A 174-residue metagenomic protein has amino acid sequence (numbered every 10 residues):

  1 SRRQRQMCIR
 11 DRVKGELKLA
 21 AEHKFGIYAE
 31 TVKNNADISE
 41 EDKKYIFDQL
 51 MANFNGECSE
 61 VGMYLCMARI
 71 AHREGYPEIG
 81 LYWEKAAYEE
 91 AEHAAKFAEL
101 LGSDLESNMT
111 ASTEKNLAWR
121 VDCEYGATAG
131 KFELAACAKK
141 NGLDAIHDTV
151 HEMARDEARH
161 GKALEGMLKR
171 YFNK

Functional and structural regions predicted by a protein language model:
S1-D11: Single conserved hydrophobic/aromatic residue that forms the stacking wall/gate of nucleotide- or nucleobase-binding
R10-K174: Non-heme di-metal
